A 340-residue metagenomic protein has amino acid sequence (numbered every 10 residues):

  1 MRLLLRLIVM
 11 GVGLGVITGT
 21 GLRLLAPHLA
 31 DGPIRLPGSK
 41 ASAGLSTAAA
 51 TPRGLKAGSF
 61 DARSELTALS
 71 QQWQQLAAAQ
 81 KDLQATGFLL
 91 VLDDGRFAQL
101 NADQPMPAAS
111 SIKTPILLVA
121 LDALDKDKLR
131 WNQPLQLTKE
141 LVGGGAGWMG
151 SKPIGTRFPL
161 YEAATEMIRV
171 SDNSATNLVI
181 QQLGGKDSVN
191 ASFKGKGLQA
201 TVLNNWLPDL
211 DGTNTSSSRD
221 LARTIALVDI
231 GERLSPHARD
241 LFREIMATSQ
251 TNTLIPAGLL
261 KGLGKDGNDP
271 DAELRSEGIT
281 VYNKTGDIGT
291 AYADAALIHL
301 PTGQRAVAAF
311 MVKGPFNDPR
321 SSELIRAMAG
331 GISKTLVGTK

Functional and structural regions predicted by a protein language model:
M1-T86, L92, K152-I154, Y161-A164 (+1 more regions): Penicillin-recognizing serine hydrolase domain
T86-V91, A98-Q99, P115-L118, Q136 (+3 more regions): Soluble periplasmic/extracytoplasmic beta-strand elements of cell-envelope proteins
D94-Q104, L203: Glycine/charged-rich beta-loop-alpha catalytic/anionic-binding loops adjacent to active sites
G95, M106-T138, A308: Active-site SXXK
S111-T114, R169-T176, T215-A222: Short alpha-helical patches at coil-to-helix transitions and adjacent helical residues in well-structured domains
L124-E166, I180: Active-site-proximal loop and beta-strand segments within enzyme catalytic domains
K128-L129, D172, R233: Residue-level recognition of short, well-ordered coil/turn positions that link secondary-structure elements
